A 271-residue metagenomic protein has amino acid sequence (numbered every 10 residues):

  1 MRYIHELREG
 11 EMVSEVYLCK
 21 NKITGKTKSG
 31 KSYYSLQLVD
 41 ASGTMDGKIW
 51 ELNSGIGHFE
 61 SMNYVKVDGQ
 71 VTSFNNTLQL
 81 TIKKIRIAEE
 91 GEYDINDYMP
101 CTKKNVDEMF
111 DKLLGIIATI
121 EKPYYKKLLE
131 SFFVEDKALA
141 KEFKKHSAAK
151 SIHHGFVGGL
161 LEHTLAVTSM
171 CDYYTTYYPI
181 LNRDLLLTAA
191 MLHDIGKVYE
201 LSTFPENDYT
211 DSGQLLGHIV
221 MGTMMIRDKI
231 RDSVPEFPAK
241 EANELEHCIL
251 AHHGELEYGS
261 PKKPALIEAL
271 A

Functional and structural regions predicted by a protein language model:
M1-V13: OB-fold nucleic-acid-binding modules
S14, Y33: Short coil/loop residues immediately preceding or within conserved phosphate-binding loops of NTP-utilizing enzyme
K22-S32, G43-Y98: OB-fold single-stranded nucleic acid-binding module
S35-D40: Short, acidic/hydrophobic/Gly-rich beta-strand patch recurrent on exposed beta strands that often constitutes part
Q79-K145, M221: Extended, charge-rich, solvent-exposed interface segments
Y125-M170, L192-G196: A short mid-domain helix/strand-loop element embedded in enzyme catalytic domains that forms or borders the active-site
S151-H153, E162-H163, Y173-A271: Divalent metal-dependent catalytic cores for phosphoryl transfer on phosphate-bearing substrates
